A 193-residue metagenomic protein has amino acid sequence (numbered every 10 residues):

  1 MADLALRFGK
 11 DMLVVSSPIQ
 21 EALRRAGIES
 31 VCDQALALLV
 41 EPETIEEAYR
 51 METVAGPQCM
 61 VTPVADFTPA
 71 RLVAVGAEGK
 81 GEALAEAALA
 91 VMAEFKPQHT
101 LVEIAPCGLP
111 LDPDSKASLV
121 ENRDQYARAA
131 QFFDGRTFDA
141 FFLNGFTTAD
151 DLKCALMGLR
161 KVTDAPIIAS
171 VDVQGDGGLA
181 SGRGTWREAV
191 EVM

Functional and structural regions predicted by a protein language model:
M1-M193: Domain-level signal for soluble alpha/beta catalytic cores
